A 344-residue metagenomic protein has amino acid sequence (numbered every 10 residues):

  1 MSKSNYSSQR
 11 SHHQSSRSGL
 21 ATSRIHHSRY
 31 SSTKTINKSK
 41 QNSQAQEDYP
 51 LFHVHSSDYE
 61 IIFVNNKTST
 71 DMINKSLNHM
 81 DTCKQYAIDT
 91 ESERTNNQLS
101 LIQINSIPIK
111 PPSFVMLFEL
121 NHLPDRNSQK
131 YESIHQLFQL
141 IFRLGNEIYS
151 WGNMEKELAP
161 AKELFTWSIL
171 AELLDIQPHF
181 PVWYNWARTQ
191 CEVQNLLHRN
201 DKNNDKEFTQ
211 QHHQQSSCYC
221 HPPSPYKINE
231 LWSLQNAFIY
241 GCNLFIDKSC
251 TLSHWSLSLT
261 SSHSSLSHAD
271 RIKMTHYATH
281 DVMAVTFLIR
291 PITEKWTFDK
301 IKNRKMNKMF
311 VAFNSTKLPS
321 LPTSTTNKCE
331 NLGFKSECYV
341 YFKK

Functional and structural regions predicted by a protein language model:
M1-Y86, T90, K110-P111, L120-N127 (+5 more regions): N-terminal accessory regions of nucleic-acid-interacting proteins
E60-T70, N74, H79-Q85, S92-P291: Conserved DEDDh/DEDDy metal-dependent 3′-5′ exonuclease domain
